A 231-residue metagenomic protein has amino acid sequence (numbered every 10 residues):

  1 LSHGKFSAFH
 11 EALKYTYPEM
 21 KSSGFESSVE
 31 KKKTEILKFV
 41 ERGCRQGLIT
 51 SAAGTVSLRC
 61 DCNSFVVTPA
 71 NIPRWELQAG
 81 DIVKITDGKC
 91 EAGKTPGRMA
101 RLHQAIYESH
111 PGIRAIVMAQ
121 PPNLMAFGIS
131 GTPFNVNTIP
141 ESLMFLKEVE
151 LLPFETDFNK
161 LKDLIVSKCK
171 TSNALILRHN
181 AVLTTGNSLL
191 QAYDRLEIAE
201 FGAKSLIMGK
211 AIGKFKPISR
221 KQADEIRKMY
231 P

Functional and structural regions predicted by a protein language model:
G4, A8-P231: Glycine-rich flexible loops
